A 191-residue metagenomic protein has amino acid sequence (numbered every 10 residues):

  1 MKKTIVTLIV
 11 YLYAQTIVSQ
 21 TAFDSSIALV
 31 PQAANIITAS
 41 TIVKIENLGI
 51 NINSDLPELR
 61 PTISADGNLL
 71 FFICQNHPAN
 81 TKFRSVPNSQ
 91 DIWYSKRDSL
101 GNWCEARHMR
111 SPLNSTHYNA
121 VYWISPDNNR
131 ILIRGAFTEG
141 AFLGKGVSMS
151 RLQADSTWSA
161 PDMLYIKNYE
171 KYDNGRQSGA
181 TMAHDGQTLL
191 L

Functional and structural regions predicted by a protein language model:
M1-A22: Bacterial Sec-dependent N-terminal signal peptides
Q20-L191: Short, conserved micro-motifs composed of acidic
